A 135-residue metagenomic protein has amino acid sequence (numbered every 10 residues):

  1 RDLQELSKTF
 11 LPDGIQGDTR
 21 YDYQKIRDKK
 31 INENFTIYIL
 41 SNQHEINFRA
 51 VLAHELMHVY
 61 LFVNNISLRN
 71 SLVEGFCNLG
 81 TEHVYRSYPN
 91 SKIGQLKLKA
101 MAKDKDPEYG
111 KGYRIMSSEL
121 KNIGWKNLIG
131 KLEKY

Functional and structural regions predicted by a protein language model:
R1-F35, N42: Auxiliary, metal-adjacent structural segments of Zn-dependent hydrolase domains
I31-L52, N64-L68: Short pre-active-site segment immediately N-terminal to the catalytic Zn-binding motif
E45-A50, N70, D106-Y109, Y113: Solvent-exposed, acidic/flexible segments
A50-V63, E74, N78: Active-site recognition of the HExxH zinc-binding catalytic motif
V59, V63, H83, S87 (+1 more regions): Structured segments of extracytoplasmic/periplasmic soluble domains in secreted or envelope-associated proteins
I66-K105: Post-HExxH zinc-binding segment in Zn-dependent metallohydrolases
K92, K99-Y135: Pan-zinc metallopeptidase signature
